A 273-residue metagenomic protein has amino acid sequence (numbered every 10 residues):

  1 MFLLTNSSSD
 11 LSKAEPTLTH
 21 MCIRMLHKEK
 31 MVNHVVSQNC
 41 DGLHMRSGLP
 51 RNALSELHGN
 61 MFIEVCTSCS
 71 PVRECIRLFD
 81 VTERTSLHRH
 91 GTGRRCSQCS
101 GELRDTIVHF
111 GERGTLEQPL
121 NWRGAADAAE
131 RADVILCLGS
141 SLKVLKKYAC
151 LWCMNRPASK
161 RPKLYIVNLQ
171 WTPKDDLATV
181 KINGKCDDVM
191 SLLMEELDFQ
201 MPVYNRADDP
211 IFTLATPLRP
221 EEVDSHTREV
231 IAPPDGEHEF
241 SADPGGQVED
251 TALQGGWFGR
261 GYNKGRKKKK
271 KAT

Functional and structural regions predicted by a protein language model:
M1-T273: Conserved catalytic alpha/beta core of Sir2/sirtuin-type deacylases, generalized to analogous enzyme cores that bind
